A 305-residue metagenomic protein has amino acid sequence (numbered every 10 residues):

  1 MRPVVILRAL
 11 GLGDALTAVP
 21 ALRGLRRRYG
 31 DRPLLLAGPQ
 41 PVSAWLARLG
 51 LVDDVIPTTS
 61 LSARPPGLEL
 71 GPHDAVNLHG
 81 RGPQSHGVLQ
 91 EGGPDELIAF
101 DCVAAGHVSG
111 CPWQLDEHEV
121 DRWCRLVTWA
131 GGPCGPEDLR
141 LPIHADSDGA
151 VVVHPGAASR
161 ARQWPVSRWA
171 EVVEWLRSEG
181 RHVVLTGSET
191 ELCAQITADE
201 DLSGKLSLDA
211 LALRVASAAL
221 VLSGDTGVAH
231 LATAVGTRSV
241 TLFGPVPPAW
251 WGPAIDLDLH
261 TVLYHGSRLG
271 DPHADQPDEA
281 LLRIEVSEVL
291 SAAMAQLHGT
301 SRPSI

Functional and structural regions predicted by a protein language model:
M1-I305: Catalytic machinery of carbohydrate-active enzymes, primarily nucleotide-sugar-dependent glycosyltransferases
